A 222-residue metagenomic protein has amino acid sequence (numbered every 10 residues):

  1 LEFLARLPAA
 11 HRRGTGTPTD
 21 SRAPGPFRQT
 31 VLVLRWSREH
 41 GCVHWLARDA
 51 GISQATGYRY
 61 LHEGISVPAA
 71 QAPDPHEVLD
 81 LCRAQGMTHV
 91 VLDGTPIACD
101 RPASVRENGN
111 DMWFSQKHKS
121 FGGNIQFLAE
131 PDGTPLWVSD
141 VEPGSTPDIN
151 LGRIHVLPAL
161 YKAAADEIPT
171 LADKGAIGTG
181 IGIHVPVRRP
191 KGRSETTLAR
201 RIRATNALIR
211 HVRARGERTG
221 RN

Functional and structural regions predicted by a protein language model:
L1, Q29-T30, I149: Short, well-ordered alpha-helical scaffold segments within catalytic/effector domains
L1-A23, T196: Basic, low-complexity segments
G16-T19, T30, I125, G192: N-proximal short alpha-helices
A23-P26, D100-R101: Extended interaction regions within the primary functional domain
G25-E39: Short, amphipathic alpha-helical "recognition" segments used to contact nucleic acids or chromatin
W45-R59, S66-A69, P73-N222: Short, well-ordered secondary-structure "scaffold" segments embedded in the functional core of diverse domains
